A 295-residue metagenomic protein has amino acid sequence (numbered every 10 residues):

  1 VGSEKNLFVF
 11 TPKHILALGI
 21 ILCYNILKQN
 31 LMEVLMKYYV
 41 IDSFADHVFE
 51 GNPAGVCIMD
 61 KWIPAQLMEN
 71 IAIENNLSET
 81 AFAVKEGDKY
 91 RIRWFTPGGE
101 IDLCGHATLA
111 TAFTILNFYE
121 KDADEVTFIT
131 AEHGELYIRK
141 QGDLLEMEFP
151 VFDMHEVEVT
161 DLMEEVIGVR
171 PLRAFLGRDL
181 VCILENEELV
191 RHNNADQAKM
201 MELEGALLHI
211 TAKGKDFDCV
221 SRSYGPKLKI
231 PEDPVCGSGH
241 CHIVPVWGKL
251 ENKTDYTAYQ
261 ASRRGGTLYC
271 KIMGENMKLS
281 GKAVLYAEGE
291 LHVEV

Functional and structural regions predicted by a protein language model:
K5-N6, K13, N30: Polybasic, lysine-rich low-complexity intrinsically disordered segments
F8-F10, Y24: Aromatic (phenylalanine/tyrosine) cluster motif
I15, I20-I26: Short, positively charged and aromatic/hydrophobic N-terminal segments
Y24, E33-L103, L109-V295: Active-site proximal loop and beta-alpha junction motif in alpha/beta enzyme cores
